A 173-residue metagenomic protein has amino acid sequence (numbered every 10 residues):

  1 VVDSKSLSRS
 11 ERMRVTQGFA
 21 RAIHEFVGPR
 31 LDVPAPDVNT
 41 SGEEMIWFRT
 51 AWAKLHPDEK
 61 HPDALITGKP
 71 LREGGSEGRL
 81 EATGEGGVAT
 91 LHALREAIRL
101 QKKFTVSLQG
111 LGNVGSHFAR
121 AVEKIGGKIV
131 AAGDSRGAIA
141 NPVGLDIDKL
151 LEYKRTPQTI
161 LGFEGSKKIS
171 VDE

Functional and structural regions predicted by a protein language model:
V1-E77: N-terminal ligand-binding/catalytic initiation module
A53, D172-E173: Metal-centered catalytic cores of metalloenzymes
T67-D172: Glycine-rich phosphate/diphosphate-binding loop of Rossmann-like nucleotide-binding domains
